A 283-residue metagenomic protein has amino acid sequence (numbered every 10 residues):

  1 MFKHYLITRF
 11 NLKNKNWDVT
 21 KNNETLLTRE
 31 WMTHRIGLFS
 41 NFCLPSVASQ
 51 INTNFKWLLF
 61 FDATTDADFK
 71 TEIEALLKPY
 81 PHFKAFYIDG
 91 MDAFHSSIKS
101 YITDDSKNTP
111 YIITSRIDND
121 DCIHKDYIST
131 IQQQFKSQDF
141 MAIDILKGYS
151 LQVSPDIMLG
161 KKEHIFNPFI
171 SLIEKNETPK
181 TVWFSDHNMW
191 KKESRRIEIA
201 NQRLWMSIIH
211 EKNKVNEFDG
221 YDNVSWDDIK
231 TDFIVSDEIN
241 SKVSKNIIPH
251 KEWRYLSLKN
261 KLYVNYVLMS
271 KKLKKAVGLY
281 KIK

Functional and structural regions predicted by a protein language model:
M1, I7, E174-K283: C-terminal catalytic/acceptor-binding lobe
K3-T8, S46-V47, F55-F60: Hydrophobic targeting segments
Y5-N22, D62, L146: Short loop/turn segments at strand-loop or loop-helix junctions that form parts of catalytic or ligand-binding pockets
V19-E30, H34, F61-I113: Active-site-proximal specificity loops/subdomain of glycosyltransferases
E24-L27, F42-N54, P79-Y80: Short, acidic, metal-binding catalytic loop of nucleotide-sugar glycosyltransferases
D92-K107, C122-A200: Conserved catalytic core of nucleotide-sugar-dependent glycosyltransferases
N119: Short acidic donor-binding/metal-coordinating loop in glycosyltransferase active sites
